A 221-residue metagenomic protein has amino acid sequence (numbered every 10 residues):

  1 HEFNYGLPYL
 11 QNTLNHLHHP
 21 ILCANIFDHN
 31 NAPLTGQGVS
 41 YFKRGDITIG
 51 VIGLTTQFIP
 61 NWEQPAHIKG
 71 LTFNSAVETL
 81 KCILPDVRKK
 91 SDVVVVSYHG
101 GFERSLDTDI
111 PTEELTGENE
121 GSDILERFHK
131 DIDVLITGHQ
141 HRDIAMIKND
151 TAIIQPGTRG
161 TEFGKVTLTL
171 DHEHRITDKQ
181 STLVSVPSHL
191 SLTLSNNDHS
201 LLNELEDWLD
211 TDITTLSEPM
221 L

Functional and structural regions predicted by a protein language model:
E2-L190: Acidic, metal/ion-coordinating pockets
T177, P187, L192-L221: Hard-cation-handling environments
